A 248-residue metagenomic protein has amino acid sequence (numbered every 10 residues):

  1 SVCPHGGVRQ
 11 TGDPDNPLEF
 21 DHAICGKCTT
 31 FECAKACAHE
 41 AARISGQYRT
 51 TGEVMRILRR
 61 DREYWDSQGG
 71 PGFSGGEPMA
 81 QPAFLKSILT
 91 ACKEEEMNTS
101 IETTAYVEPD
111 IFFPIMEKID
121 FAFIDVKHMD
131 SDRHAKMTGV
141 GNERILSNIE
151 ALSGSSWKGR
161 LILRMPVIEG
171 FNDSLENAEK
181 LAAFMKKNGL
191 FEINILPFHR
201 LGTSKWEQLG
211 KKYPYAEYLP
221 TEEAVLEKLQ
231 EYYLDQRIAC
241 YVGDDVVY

Functional and structural regions predicted by a protein language model:
S1-L18, T30-Q47: Iron-sulfur cluster-binding cysteine motifs and their immediate structural context in ferredoxin-like electron-transfer
P14, I24, Q47-E53: FAD-binding FR-type
E40, E94-E95, Q236: Conserved dinucleotide-binding and phosphotransfer motif residues
S45, L196-F198, G243-D245: Conserved beta-strand termini and adjacent loop/short-helix elements that scaffold enzyme active sites in alpha/beta
G52-G202, E207: Conserved AdoMet/S-adenosylmethionine-binding subsite of the radical SAM
E176-E179, A183-N188, K205, E227-Y248: C-terminal accessory regions of radical SAM enzymes
L209-L219: A charged helix-plus-loop insertion that forms the helical arch/lid used to bind and gate nucleic-acid substrates
L219, A224-V225: Active-site-adjacent loop and "lid" segments of alpha/beta metabolic enzymes
